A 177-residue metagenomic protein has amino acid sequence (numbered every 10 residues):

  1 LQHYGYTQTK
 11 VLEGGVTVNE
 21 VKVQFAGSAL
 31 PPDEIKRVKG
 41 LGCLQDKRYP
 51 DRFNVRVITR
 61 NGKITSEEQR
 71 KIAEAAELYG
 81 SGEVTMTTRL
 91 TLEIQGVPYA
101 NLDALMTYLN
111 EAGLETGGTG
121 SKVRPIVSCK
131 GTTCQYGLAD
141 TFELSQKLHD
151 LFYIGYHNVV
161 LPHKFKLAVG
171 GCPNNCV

Functional and structural regions predicted by a protein language model:
L1-L41, Q45-K47: Charge-rich, low-complexity segments
Y4, T9, A26-L30, F53-V177: Small-residue-enriched alpha-helical segments and adjacent helix-cap loops that form tight helix-helix packing
